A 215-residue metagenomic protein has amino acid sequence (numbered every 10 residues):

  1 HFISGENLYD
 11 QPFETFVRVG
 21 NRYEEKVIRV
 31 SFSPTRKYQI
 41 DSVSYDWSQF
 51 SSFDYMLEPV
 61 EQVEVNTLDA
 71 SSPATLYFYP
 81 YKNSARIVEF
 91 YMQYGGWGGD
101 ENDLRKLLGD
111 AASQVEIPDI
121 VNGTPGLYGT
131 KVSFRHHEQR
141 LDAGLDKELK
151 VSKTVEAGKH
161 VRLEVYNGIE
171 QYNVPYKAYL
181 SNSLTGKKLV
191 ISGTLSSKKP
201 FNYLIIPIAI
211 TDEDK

Functional and structural regions predicted by a protein language model:
H1-I3, K131-V161: Surface-exposed binding patches on compact interaction domains or structured appendages
E6, N21-Y23, L180-N182: Surface-exposed loop/turn motifs at beta-strand-loop junctions within extracellular Ig-like and Fibronectin type III
E6-Q11, G168-E170: Surface-exposed, short loops/turns at beta-strand junctions within beta-sandwich domains
D10-R22: A short beta-strand micro-motif common to beta-rich folds, especially ectodomain repeats
E24-P34: Edge beta-strands of extracellular beta-sandwich domains
S33-N66: Low-complexity, Pro/Ser/Thr- and charge-rich linker/hinge segments at domain boundaries
F53-H136: Extended alpha-helical scaffolding regions
K150-K215: Hydrophilic extracytoplasmic domains
